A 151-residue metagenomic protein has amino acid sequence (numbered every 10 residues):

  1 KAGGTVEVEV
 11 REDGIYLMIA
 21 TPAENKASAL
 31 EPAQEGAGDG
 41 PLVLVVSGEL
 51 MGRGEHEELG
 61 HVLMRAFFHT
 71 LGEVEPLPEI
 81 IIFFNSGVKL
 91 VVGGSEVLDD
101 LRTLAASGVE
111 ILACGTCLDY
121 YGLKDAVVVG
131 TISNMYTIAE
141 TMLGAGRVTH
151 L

Functional and structural regions predicted by a protein language model:
K1: Basic, Lys/Arg-rich alpha-helical nucleic-acid-recognition elements, primarily the DNA-binding modules of transcription
V8-R11: Short beta-strand
G14-T21: A generic structural motif
A23-L30: Short, charged/polar, Gly/Pro-enriched secondary-structure boundary elements
E31-G94: Conserved mixed alpha/beta catalytic, RNA-binding, or beta-rich assembly cores of soluble enzyme, regulatory
V97-L123: A glycine-rich helix N-cap at a beta->alpha junction
I132-M135, E140-T149: C-terminal binding/interaction regions
